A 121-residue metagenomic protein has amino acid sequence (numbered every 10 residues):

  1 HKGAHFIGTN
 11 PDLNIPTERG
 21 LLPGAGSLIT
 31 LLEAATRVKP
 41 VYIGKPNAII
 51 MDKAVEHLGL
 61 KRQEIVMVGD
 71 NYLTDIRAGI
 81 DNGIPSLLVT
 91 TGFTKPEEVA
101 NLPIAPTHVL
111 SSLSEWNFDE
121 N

Functional and structural regions predicted by a protein language model:
H1-N121: Asp-based, Mg2+/Mn2+-dependent phosphohydrolase catalytic module
